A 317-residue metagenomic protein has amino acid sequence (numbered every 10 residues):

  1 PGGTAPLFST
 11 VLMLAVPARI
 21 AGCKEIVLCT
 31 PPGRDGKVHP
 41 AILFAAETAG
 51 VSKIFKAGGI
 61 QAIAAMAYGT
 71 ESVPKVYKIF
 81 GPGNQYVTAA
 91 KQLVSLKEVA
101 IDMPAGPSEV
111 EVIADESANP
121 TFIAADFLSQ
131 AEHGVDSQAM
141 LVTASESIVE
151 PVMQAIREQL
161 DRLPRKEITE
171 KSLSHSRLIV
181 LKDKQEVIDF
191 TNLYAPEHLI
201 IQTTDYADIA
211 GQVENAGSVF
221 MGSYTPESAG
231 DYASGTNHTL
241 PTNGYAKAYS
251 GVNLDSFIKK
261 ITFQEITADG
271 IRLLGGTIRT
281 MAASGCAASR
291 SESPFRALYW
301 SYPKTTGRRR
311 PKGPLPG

Functional and structural regions predicted by a protein language model:
P1-I42: Conserved small-residue-rich beta-alpha loop and adjacent elements that most often cradle the phosphate/pyrophosphate
K24-L28, S52-F55, V76-F80, Q85-Y86 (+9 more regions): Structural motif
G33-K37, A57-A65, Y206: Short acidic loop-to-helix transition motifs that present clustered carboxylates
G50-Q138: Conserved NAD(P)+-binding/catalytic subdomain of aldehyde/semialdehyde dehydrogenases
H133, L141-A216: A glycine- and small/hydrophobic-rich beta-loop-beta segment that serves as a flexible "lid/hinge" or phosphate-binding
N192-G307: C-terminal core of ALDH-fold dehydrogenases
P311-P316: Short, intrinsically disordered C-terminal tails of secreted or membrane-associated proteins
